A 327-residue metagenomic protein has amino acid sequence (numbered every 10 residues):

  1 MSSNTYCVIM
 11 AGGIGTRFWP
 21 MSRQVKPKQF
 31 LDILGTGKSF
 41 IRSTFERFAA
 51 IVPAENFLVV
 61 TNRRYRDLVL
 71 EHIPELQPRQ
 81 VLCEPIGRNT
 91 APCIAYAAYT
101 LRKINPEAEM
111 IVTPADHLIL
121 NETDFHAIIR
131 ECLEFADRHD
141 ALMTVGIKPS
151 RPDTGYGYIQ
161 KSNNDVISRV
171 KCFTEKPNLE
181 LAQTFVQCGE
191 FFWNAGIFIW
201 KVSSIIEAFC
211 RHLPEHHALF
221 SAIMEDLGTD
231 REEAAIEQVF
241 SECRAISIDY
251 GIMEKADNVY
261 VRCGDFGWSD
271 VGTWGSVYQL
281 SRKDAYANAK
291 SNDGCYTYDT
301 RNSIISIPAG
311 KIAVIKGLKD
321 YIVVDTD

Functional and structural regions predicted by a protein language model:
M1-I9, T16-Q24, L34-P114, L118-H126 (+1 more regions): Conserved N-terminal catalytic core of the sugar/cofactor nucleotidyltransferase
S2-N4, V202-D327: Left-handed beta-helix
S2-T5, A54-E55, Q77-P78, N105-A108 (+8 more regions): Short coil/turn connectors at secondary-structure junctions
I9-A11, V60, I111-P114, T144-K148 (+2 more regions): Short beta-strand segments
V25, S39, R64, N89-P92 (+12 more regions): Conserved active-site and cofactor/substrate-binding residues in soluble primary-metabolism enzymes
V59, L82-C83, V112, M143-V145 (+2 more regions): General beta-strand structural signal in soluble alpha/beta enzymes
E122-F240, Y260: Conserved core of the sugar-phosphate nucleotidyltransferase
